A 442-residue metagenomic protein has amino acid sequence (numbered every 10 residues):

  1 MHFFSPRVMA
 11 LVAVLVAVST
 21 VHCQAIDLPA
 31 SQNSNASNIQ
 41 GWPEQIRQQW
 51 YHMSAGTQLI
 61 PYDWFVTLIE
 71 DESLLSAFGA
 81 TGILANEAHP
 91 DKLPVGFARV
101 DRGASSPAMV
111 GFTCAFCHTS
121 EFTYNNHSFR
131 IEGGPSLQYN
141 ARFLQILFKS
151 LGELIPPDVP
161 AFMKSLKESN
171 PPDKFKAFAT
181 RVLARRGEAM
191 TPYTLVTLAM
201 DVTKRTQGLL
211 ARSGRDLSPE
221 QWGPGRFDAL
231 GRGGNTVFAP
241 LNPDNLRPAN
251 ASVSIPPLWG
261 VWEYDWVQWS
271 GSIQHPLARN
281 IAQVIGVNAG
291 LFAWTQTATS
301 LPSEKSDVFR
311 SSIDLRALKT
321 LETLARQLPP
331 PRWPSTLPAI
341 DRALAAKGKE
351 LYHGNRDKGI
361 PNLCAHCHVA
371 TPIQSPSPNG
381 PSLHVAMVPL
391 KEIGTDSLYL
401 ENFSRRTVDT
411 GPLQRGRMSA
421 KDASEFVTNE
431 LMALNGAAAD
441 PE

Functional and structural regions predicted by a protein language model:
M1-M9: Bacterial N-terminal signal peptides that target proteins for export
F3, V18-T20, C114: A composition/secondary-structure signal for short, hydrophobic, low-basic-content segments with alpha-helix propensity
M9-S19: Bacterial N-terminal signal peptides
V21-A25: Boundary at the C-terminal end of the N-terminal hydrophobic targeting segment
I26-A115, S120-N126, I131-D341, G354-E442: Electron-transfer interface patches adjacent to heme c in soluble/periplasmic c-type cytochromes and di-/multiheme
R342-A345, K349: Short C-terminal alpha-helical element
